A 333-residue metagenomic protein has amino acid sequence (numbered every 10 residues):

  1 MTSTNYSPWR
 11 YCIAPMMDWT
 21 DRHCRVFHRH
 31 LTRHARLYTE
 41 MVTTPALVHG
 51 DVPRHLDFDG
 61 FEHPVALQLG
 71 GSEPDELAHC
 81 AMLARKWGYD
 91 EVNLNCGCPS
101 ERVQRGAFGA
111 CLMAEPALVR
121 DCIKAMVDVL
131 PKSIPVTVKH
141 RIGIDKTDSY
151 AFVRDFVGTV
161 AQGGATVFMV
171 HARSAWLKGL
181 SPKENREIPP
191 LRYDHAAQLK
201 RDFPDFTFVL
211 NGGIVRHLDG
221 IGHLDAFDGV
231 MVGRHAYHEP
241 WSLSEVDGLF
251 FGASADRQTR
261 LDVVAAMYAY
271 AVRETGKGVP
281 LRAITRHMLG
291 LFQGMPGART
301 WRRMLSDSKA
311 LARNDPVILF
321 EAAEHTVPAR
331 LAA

Functional and structural regions predicted by a protein language model:
M1-S7, Y11-M17, H23, K124 (+7 more regions): Alpha/beta catalytic cores of nucleotide-metabolism and tRNA/nucleoside-modifying enzymes
T2-N5, M16-D90: Glycine-rich, positively charged N-terminal anion/phosphate-binding segment
C12, L37-Y38, A66-Q68, N93-N95 (+3 more regions): Conserved beta-strand positions in the central sheet of alpha/beta enzyme cores
M16-D18, V42-T44, G70-S72, G97-P99 (+4 more regions): Active-site beta-loop-alpha junctions enriched in small/polar residues
H30, A78-V92, C96-G106, A117-F206: Alpha/beta enzyme core
A46, E101, L177-K178, L218 (+1 more regions): Generic structural signal for helix capping and beta-alpha/helix-loop junctions
R54-F58, A110-L112, R154-D155, N185-E187 (+1 more regions): Short, hinge-like loop/turn segments at secondary-structure boundaries
